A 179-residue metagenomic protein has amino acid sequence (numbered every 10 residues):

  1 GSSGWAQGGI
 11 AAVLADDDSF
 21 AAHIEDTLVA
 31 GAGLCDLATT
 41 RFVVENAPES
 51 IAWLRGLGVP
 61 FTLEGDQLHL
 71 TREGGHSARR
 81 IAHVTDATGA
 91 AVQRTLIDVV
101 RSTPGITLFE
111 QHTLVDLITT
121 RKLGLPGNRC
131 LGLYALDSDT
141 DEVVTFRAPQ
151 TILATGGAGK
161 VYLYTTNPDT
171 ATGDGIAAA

Functional and structural regions predicted by a protein language model:
G1-D139, A154, K160: Conserved N-terminal/central alpha/beta ligand/cofactor-binding core
Q111, A148-P149: ATP/adenylate-binding site constellation spanning eukaryotic-like Ser/Thr protein kinases, ABC-transporter
D141-T145: Short, mixed charged/polar active-site loops that provide acid/base catalysis or chelate metal/phosphate cofactors
Q150-A178: Glycine-rich loop(s) and the adjacent beta-strand/alpha-helix scaffold that form part
